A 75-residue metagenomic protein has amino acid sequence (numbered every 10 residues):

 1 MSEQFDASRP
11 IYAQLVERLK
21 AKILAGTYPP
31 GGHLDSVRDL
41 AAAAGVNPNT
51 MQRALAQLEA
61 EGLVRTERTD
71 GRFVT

Functional and structural regions predicted by a protein language model:
M1-L34, D39-A43: Extreme N-terminal segment that seeds HTH/winged-HTH DNA-binding domains in transcriptional regulators
H33-T66: N-terminal helix-turn-helix
S36, D70-T75: Minor-groove-contacting beta-hairpin "wing" of winged helix-turn-helix DNA-binding domains
